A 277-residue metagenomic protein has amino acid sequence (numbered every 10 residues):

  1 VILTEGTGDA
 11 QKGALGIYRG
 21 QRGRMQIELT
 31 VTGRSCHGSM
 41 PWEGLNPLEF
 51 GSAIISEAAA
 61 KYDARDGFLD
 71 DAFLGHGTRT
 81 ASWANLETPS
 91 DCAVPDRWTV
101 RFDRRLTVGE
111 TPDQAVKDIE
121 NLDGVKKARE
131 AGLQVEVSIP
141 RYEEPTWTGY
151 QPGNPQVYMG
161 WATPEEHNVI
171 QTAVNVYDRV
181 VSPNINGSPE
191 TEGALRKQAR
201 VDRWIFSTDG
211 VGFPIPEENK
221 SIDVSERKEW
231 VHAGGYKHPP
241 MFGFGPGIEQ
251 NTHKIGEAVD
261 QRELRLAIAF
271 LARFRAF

Functional and structural regions predicted by a protein language model:
T7-Q11, R19, M25-R273: Metal-dependent amide/peptide-bond hydrolase catalytic core, centered on the "pita-bread" metallohydrolase fold
